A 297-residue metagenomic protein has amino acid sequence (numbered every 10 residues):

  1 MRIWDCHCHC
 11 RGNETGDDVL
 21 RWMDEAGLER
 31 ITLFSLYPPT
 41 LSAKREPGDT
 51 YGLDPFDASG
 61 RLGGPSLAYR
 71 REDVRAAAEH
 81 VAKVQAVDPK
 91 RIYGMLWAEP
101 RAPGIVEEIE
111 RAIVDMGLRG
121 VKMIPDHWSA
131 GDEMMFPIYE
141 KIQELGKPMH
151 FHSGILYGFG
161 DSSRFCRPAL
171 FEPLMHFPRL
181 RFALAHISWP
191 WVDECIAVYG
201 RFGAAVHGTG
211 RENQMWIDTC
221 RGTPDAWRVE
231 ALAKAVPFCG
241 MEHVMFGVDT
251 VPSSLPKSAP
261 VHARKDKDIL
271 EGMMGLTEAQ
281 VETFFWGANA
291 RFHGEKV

Functional and structural regions predicted by a protein language model:
M1-C10, A82-M95, R201-F202, H207-D218: Mobile, glycine- and charge-enriched loop segments and immediately flanking short secondary-structure elements within
M1-C6, D17-R30, F34, E110-R111 (+2 more regions): Mid-to-C-terminal alpha-helical segments outside catalytic/metal-binding sites
M1-E72: An N-terminally biased module of ancient metal coordination in phosphate/nucleic-acid-related enzymes
H7, M23, I31, V81 (+7 more regions): Divalent metal-coordination and catalytic microenvironments
R11-E14, P38-L41, P100-G104, S129 (+4 more regions): Active-site environment of divalent metal-dependent phosphoester hydrolases
N13-W22, R101-A112, A231: Short, acidic/polar
D49-R164, R211, R221: Active-site gating/metal-coordination segments in enzymes
L118-G120, H127-W128, D132-F246: Catalytic pocket-lining loop regions of alpha/beta-barrel enzymes, especially the amidohydrolase/enolase/GH5 lineages
